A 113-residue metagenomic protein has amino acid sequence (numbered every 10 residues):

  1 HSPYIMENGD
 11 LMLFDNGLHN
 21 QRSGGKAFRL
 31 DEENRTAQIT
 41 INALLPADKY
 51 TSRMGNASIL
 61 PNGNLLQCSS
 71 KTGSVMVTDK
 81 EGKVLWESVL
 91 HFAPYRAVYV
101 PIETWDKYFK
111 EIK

Functional and structural regions predicted by a protein language model:
H1-K113: Histidine-/acidic-rich catalytic cores in large beta-rich domains
